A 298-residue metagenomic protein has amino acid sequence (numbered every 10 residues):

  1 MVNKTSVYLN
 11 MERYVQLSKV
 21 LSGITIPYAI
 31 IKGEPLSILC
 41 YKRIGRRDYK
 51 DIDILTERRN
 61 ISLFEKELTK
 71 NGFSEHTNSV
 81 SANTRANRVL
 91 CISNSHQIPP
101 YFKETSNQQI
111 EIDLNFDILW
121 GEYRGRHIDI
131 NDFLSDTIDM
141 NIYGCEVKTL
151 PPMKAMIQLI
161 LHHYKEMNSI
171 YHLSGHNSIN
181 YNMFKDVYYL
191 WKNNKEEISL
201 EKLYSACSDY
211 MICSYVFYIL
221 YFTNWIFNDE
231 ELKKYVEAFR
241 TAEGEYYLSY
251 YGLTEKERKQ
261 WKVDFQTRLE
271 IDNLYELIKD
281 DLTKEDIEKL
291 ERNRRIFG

Functional and structural regions predicted by a protein language model:
M1-K50, T56-G298: Conserved NTP-donor binding/palm subdomain of two-metal-ion nucleotidyltransferases/polymerases, i.e., the charged
